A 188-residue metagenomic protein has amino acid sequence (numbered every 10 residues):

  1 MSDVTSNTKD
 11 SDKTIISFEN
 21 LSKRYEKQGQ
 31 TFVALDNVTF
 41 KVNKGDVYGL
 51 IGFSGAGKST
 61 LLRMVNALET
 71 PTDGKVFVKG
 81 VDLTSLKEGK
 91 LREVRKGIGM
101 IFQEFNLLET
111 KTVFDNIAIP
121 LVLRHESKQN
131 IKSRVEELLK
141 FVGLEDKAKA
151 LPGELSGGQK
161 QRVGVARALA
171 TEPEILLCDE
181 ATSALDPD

Functional and structural regions predicted by a protein language model:
I51-F53: The feature captures the beta-strand-to-loop junction immediately N-terminal to the Walker
N66: Helix-to-loop junction immediately C-terminal to a conserved catalytic motif
G74-D82, V94: Conserved ABC transporter NBD signature motif
V81-D82, A118, V122-H125, Q129-D146: Conserved ABC ATPase "signature" region
K111-A118: Short coil-to-helix segment of the ABC ATPase nucleotide-binding domain corresponding to the Q-loop/switch region
L151-L155, Q159: Conserved ABC ATPase signature
E172: Conserved catalytic motifs of ABC-family nucleotide-binding domains
L176-D179: Catalytic Walker B motif of ABC-type/P-loop ATPase nucleotide-binding domains
